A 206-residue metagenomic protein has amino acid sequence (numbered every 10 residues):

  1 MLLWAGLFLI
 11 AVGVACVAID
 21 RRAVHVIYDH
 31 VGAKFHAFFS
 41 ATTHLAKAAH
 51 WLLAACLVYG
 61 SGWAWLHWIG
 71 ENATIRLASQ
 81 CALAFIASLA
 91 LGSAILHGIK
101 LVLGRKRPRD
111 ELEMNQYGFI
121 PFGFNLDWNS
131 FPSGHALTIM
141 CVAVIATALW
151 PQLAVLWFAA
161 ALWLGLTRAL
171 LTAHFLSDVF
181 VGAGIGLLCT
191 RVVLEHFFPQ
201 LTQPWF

Functional and structural regions predicted by a protein language model:
M1-A5, L77-F85, V179: Residue-level signature of transmembrane alpha-helical entry/exit and packing/kink sites in multi-pass membrane
M1-Y59, K100-G123: N-terminal transmembrane-helix/juxtamembrane module of multi-pass inner/ER membrane proteins
L3, A64-W65, L112-F206: Membrane-embedded catalytic cores of phosphoryl/pyrophosphoryl-handling enzymes
V12, A84-S88, G92, L96 (+3 more regions): Alpha-helical transmembrane segments in multi-pass membrane proteins
R21, H25, W68-E71, L101-R109 (+2 more regions): Transmembrane helix-loop junctions in multipass membrane proteins, especially transporters and channels
K34-F35, A73-A78, R109, W150-L156: Membrane-helix interface segments
W65-G98: Interfacial segments of alpha-helical transmembrane regions
I86-L101, V155-T167: Small-polar-interrupted transmembrane alpha-helices in polytopic inner-membrane proteins
